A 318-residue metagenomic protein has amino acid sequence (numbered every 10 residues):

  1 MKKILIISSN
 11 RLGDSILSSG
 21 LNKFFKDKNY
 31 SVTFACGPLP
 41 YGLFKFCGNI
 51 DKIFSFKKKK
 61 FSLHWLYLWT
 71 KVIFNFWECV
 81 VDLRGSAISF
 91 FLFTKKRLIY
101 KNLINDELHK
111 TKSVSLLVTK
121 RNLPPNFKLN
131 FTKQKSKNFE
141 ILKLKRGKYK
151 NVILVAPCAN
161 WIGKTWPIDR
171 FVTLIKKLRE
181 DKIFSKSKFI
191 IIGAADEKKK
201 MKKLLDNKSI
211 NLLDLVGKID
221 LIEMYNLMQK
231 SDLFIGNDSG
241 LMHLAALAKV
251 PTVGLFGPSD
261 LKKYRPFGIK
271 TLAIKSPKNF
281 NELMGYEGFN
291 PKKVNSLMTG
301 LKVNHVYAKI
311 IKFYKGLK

Functional and structural regions predicted by a protein language model:
M1-K318: Catalytic machinery of carbohydrate-active enzymes, primarily nucleotide-sugar-dependent glycosyltransferases
